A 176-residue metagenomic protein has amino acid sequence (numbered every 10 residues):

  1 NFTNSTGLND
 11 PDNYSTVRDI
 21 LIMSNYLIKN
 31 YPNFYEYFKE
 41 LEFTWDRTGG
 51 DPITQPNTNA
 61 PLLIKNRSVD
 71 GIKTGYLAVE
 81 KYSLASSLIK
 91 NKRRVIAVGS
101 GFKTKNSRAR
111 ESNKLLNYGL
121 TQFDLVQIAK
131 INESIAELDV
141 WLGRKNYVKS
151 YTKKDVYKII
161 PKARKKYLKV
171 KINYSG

Functional and structural regions predicted by a protein language model:
N1-S15: Catalytic-site signature segments of enzymes, centered on catalytic residues
D12-G176: Domain-terminus/edge residues, biased toward the C-terminal soluble/receptor-binding domains of extracytoplasmic
